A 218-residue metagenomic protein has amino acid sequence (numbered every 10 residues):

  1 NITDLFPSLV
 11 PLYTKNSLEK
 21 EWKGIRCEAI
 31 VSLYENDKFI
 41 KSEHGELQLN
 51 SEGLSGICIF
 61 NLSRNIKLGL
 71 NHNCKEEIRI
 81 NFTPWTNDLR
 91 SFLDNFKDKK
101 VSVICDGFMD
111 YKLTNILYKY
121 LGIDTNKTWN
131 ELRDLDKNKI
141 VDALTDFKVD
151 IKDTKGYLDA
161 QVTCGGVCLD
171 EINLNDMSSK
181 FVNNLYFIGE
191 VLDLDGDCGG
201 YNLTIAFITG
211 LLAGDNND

Functional and structural regions predicted by a protein language model:
N1-D4, V10-L132: An anion/pyrophosphate-binding glycine-rich loop and adjacent beta-alpha core in soluble alpha-beta enzymes
Y13-K15, T163, D215: Short Asp/Glu-rich motifs
S55-C58, V167-C168, V191, C198-N202: Gly/Ser/Thr-rich beta-alpha loop segments that engage phosphate groups in nucleotides
I59-F60, N138-V141, T145, F207-D215: Predominant activation on well-ordered alpha-helical scaffold segments within soluble catalytic domains
L62-N65, L174-N175, T209: N-terminal low-complexity, intrinsically disordered patches enriched in charged
N73, I151, G210-L212: Short, intrinsically disordered/low-complexity patches at protein termini and at juxtamembrane boundaries
I116-D195: A glycine-rich dinucleotide-binding beta-alpha-beta segment and adjacent secondary-structure elements that constitute
L194-D218: A conserved FAD-binding loop/helix module that cradles the flavin
